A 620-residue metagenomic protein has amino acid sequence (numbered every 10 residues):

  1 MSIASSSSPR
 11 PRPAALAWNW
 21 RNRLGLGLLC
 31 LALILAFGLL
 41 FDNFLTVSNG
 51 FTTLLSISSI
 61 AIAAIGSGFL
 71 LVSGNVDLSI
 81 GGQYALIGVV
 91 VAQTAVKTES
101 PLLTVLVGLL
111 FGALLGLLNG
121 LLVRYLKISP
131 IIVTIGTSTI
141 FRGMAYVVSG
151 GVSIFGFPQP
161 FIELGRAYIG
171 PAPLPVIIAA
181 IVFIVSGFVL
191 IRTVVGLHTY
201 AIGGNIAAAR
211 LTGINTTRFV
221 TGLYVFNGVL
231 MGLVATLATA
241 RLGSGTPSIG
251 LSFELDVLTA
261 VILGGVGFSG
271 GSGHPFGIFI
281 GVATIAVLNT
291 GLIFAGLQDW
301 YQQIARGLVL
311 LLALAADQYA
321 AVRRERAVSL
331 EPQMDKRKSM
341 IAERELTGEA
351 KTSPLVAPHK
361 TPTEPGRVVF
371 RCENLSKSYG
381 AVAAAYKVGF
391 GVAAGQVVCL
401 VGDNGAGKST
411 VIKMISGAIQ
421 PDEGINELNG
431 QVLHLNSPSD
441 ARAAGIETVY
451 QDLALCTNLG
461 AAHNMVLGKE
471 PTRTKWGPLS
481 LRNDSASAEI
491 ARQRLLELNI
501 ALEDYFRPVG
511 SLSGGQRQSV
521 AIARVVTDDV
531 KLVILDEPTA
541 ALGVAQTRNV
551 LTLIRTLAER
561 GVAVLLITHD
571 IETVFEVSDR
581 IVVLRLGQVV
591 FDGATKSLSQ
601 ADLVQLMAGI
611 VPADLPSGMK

Functional and structural regions predicted by a protein language model:
S2-L33, L211, N215-R218, L292-E364: Cytosolic-side transmembrane-helix boundaries in multi-pass membrane proteins
I3-I62, P101-L103: Membrane-interfacial amphipathic/re-entrant helices at transmembrane-helix boundaries
L33-K97, L121-I128, V261, G265-P275 (+1 more regions): Single transmembrane alpha-helix segments in multi-pass membrane proteins
L40-T52, A145-V148, Y168, V189-G196 (+2 more regions): Inter-helical junctions in multi-pass inner-membrane proteins, predominant in energy-converting antiporter-like
S100-T104, G108, L114-N119, V123 (+1 more regions): Helix-loop-helix "hairpin" substructures at the membrane interface of multi-pass membrane proteins
L126, P130-T193, F219-G222, R241-G250 (+1 more regions): Transmembrane helix-bundle core of multi-pass membrane transporters and related energy-transducing complexes
M231, R241-R306: Transmembrane alpha-helical segments in multi-pass inner-membrane proteins
P358-K620: Glycine-rich phosphate-binding loops of nucleotide-dependent enzymes
